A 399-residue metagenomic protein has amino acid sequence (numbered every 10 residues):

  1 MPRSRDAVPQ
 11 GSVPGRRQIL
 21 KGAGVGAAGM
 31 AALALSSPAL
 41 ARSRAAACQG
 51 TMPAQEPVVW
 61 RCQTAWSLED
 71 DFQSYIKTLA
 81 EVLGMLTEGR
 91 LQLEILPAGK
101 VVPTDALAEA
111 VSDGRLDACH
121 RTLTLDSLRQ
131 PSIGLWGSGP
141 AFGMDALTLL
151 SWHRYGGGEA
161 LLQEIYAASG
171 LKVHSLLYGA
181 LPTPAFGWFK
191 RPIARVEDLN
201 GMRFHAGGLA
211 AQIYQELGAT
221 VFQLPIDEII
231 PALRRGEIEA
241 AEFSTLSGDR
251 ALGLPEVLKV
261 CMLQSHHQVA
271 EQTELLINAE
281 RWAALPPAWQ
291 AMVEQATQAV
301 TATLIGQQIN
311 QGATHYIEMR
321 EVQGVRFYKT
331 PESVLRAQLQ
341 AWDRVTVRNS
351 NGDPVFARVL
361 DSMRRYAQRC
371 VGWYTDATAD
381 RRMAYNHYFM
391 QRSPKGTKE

Functional and structural regions predicted by a protein language model:
P2-R3, G11-T148, V173-E399: N-terminal secretory/targeting leader peptides
M144-G170: Short, solvent-exposed loop/beta-turn-alpha elements that line the ligand-binding surface or hinge of extracytoplasmic
